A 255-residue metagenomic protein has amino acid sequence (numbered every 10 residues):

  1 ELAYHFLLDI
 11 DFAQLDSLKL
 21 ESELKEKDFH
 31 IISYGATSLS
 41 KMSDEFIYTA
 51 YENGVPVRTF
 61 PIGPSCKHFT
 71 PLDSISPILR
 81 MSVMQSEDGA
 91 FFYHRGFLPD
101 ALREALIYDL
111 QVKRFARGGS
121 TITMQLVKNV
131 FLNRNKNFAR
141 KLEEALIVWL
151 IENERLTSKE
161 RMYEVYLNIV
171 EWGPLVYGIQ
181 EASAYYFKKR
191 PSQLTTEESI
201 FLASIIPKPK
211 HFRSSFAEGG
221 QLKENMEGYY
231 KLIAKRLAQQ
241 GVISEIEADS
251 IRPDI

Functional and structural regions predicted by a protein language model:
E1-I255: Juxtamembrane regions of bacterial inner-membrane/periplasmic proteins, predominantly the peptidoglycan biogenesis
